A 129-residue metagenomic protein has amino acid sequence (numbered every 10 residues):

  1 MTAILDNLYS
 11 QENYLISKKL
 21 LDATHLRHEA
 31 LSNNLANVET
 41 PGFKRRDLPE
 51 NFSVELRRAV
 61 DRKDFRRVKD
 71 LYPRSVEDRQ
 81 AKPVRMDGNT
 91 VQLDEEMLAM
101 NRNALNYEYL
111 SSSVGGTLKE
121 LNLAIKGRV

Functional and structural regions predicted by a protein language model:
M1-V129: Amphipathic alpha-helical polymerization modules
